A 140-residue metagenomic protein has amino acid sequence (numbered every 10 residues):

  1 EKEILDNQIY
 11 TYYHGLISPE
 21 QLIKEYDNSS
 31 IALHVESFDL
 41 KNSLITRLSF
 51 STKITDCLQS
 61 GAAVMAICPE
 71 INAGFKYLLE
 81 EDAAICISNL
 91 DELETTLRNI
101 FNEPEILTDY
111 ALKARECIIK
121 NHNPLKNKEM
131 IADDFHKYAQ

Functional and structural regions predicted by a protein language model:
E1-N28: Nucleotide-activated donor-binding/catalytic signature segment of Leloir-type glycosyltransferases, i.e., the conserved
L5-D6, Y26-D27, L58-Q59, L79 (+2 more regions): Alpha-helix boundary recognition
T11, V64, A84: Hydrophobic anchor at the start of a short beta-strand that flanks the dinucleotide cofactor-binding loop
S18-D27, A32-T55, V64-K76: Nucleotide-sugar-dependent
I45, Q59-G61, I71-S88, K113: Acidic, glycine-centered active-site loop in nucleotide-sugar glycosyltransferases
S51, P69, E80-D91, N99-E105: Conserved acidic donor-binding segment of nucleotide-sugar-dependent glycosyltransferases
S88-D91, T95, E105-H136: A charged, aromatic-enriched C-terminal amphipathic alpha-helix characteristic of glycosyltransferases across folds
Y138-Q140: The C-terminal output helix
